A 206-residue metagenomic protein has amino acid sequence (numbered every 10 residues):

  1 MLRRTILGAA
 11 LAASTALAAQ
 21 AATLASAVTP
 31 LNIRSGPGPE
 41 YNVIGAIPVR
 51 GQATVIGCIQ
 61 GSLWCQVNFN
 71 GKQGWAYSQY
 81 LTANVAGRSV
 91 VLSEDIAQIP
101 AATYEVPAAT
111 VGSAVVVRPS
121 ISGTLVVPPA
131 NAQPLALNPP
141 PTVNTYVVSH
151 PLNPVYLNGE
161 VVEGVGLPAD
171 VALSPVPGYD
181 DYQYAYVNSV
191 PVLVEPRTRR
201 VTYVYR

Functional and structural regions predicted by a protein language model:
M1-Q20: Gram-negative bacterial Sec-dependent N-terminal signal peptides
A22-E40: Short N-terminal segments immediately surrounding and downstream of signal-peptide cleavage
A27, V55-I59, V201: A structural signal for short, hydrophobic beta-strand segments that form beta-sheets in beta-rich/all-beta domains
N32, N68-H150, R197-V204: Boundary regions of SH3-family modules and the immediately adjacent low-complexity/disordered segments in eukaryotic
A46-S78: SH3/SH3-like beta-barrel superfamily modules
N144-T145, S149-A185: Functional cores of ribonucleases/endoribonucleases
P191-E195: Short, exposed beta-strand-loop hairpins at the edges of beta-sheets in extracellular/periplasmic proteins
